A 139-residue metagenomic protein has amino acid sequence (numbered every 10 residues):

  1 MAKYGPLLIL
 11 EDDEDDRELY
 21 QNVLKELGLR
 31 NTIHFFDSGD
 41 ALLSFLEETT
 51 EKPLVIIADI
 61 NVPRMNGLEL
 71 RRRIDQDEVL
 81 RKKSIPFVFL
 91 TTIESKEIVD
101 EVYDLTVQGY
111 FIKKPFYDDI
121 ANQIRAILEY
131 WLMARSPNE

Functional and structural regions predicted by a protein language model:
G5-D15, Y20-L24, I56: Conserved acidic segment of CheY-like receiver
Q21, F35-V55: Acidic, metal-coordinating helix/loop segments flanking the phosphotransfer/catalytic sites of two-component signaling
A58-P63, T91: Active-site residues of response regulator receiver
R64-M65, I74: Hydrophobic residue at a beta-alpha junction that N-caps the helix immediately following a catalytic beta-strand/loop
R81-E94: A short, hydrophobic beta-strand element within the central beta-sheet of small alpha/beta folds
V102-G109: As written
P115-L128: C-terminal output helix
